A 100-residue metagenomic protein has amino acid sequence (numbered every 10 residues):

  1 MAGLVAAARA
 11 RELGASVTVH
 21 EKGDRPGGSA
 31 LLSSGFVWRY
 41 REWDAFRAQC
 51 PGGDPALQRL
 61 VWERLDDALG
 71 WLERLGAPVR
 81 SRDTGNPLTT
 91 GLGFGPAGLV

Functional and structural regions predicted by a protein language model:
M1-V19: N-terminal Rossmann-like FAD-binding beta1-loop-alpha1 element of flavoenzymes
V5, D24-R25, L65: Proteins synthesized as precursors that undergo proteolytic processing into mature forms
A7, G28, L69-G70: Short glycine-/small-residue-rich flexible loop motifs, especially phosphate/cofactor-binding loops
A8, L31-L32, V79: Short amphipathic alpha-helical segments
G23-A48: Conserved N-terminal glycine-rich FAD pyrophosphate-binding loop of Rossmann-like flavoproteins
D54-R59: Second-shell loop/turn segments in exported
D66-V100: Conserved redox-cofactor binding core of oxidoreductases
